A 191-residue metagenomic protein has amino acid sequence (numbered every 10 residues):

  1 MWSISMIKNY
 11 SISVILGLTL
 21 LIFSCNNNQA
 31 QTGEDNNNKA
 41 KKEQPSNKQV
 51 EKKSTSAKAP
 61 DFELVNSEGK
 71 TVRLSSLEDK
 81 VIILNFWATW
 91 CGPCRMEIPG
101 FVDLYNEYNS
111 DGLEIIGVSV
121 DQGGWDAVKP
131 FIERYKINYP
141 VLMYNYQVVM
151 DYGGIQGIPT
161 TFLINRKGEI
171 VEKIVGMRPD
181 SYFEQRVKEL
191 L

Functional and structural regions predicted by a protein language model:
M1-D61, R186: N-terminal targeting signals for export/organelle localization
K53-S56, D61-I82, Y108, Y152: A short beta-strand-turn-helix
E78, F86-D103: Conserved redox-active cysteine motifs that mediate thiol-disulfide chemistry, especially di-cysteine Cys-X(1-2)-Cys
V81-I82, L113, P159: Alpha/beta-hydrolase fold active-site loops
I83-W87, S119: Structural cue for short, hydrophobic secondary-structure segments
R95-Y135, Y144-D151: Structural microenvironment flanking redox-active thiols in thiol-disulfide oxidoreductases
P130-N138, M143-E189: Thiol/disulfide oxidoreductase modules built on the thioredoxin-like
